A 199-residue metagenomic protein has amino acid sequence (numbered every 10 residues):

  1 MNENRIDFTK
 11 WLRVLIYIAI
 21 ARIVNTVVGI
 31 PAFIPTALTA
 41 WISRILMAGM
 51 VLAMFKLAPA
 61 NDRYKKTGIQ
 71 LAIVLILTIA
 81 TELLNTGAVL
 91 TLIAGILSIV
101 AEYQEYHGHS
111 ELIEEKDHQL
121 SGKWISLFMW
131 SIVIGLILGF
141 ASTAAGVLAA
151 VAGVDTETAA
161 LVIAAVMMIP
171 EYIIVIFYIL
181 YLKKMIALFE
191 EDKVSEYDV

Functional and structural regions predicted by a protein language model:
M1-T26, W41-T81, I93-I137, I174-V199: Membrane-interface extramembranous regions at the lipid-water interface
T26-I42, E82-I96, V147-A164: Membrane-helix interface and helix-disruption motif detector
I134-V147: Hydrophobic alpha-helical transmembrane segments in multi-pass integral membrane proteins
L161-Y178: Small-residue-rich transmembrane alpha-helices that serve as helix-helix interface/gating elements in multipass
